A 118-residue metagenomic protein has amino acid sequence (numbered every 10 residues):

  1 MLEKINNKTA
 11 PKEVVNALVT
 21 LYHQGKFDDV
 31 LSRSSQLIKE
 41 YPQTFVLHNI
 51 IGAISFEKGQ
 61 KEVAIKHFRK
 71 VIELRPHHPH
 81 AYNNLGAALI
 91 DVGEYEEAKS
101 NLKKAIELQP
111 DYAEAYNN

Functional and structural regions predicted by a protein language model:
M1-E13, K39: TPR-adjacent "capping" and linker segments in tetratricopeptide-repeat scaffold/adaptor proteins
V19, V46-E57, H80-D91, E114-N118: Conserved alpha-helical positions within TPR/SEL1-like repeat arrays
Y22-L31: Helix-turn-helix repeat elements of alpha-solenoid scaffolds
